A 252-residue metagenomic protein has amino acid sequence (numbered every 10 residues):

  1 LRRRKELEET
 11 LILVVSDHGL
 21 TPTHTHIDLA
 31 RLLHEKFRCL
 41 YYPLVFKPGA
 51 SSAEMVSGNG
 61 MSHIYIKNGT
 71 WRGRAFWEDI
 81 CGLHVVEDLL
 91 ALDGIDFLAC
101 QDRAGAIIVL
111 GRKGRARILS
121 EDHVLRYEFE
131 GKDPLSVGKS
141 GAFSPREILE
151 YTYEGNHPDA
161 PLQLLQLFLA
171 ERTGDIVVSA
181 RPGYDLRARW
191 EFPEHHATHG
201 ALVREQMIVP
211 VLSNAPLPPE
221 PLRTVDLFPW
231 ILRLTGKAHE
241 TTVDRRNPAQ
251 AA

Functional and structural regions predicted by a protein language model:
L1-R31, I107-I108, V177-S179, I231: Metal-dependent active-site segment of extracytoplasmic phospho-/sulfohydrolases and closely related
L1-T10, D93-L98, K237-T242: Surface-exposed helix-capping loop/turn segments at secondary-structure junctions
L29-L33, E194-H196: Glycine-rich, phosphate-binding/catalytic loops in enzymes
R31-A50: Acidic, His- and aromatic-enriched active-site or binding-groove loops in soluble protein domains that engage sugars
L33, V211-S213, P248: Alpha-helix C-terminal capping segments
G49-P218, T224, F228: Active-site neighborhoods of enzymes that stabilize oxyanions during catalysis
L98-G111, K237-A252: Polar, surface-exposed loop/tail segments that function as active-site lids or cofactor/substrate-recognition elements
W230-A238: C-terminal alpha-helix
